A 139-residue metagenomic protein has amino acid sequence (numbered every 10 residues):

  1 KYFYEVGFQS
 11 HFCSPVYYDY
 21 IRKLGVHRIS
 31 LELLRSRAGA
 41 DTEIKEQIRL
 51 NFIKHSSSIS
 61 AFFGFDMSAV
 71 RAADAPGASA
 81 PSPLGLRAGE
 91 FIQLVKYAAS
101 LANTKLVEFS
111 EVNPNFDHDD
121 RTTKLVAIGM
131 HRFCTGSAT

Functional and structural regions predicted by a protein language model:
K1-T139: Conserved alpha-helical scaffold segments that buttress catalytic/binding sites
